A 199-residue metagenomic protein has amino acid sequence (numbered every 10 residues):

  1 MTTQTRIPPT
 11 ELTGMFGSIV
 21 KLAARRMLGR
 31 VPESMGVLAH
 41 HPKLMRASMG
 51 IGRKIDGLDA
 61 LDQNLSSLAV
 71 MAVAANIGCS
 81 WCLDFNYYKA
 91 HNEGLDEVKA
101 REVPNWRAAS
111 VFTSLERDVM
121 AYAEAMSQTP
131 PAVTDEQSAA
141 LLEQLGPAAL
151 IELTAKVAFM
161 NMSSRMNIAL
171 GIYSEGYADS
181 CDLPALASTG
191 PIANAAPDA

Functional and structural regions predicted by a protein language model:
M1-A199: Hydrophobic alpha-helical segments
